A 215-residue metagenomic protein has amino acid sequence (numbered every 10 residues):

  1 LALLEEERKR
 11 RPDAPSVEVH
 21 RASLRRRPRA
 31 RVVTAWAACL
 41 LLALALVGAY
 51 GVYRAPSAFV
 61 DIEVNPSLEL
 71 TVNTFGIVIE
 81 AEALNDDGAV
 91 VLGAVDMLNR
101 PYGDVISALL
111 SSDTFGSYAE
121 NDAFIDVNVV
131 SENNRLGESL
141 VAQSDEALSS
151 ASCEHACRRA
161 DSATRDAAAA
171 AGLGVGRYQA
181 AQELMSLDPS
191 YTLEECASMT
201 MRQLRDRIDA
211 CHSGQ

Functional and structural regions predicted by a protein language model:
L1-R26: Disordered, charged N-terminal biogenesis/targeting segments of membrane/secreted proteins
A2-E5, R25, L42-A43, S111 (+1 more regions): Compositionally biased amphipathic helical and low-complexity segments enriched in hydrophobic
E5-R8, A30-A58: Single-pass transmembrane signal-anchor helices and their membrane-water interface zones
P12-P15, P28, P56, P189: Proline-rich intrinsically disordered, low-complexity coils
D13, R21, T34-A37, S150: Residue-level detector of intrinsically disordered, flexible termini and proteolytic processing junctions
G51-Q215: Polar, acidic low-complexity tracts enriched in Ser/Thr/Gln/Glu with frequent Gly/Pro and Thr-Pro motifs
